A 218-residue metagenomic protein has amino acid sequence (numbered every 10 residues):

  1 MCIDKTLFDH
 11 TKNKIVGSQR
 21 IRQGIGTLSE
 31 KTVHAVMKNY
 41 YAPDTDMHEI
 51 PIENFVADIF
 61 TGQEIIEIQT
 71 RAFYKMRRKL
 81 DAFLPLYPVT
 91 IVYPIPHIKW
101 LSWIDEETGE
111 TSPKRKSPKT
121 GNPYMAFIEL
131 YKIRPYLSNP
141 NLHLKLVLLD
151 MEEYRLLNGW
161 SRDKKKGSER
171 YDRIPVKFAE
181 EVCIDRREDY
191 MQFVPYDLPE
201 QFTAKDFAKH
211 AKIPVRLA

Functional and structural regions predicted by a protein language model:
M1-P51, F55-V56: Acidic-basic catalytic patches of nuclease active cores, encompassing PD-(D/E)XK and other metal-cofactor nuclease
M37, A57-A72, M76, F83: Conserved catalytic cores of phosphodiester-cleaving nucleases, focusing on short active-site segments
M47-A57, K79-L80, K132-P135: Catalytic micro-motifs at enzyme active sites that drive phosphoryl/nucleotidyl and oxygen chemistry
T70-L148: Catalytic cores of nucleic-acid endonucleases
P113-D189: Long, low-complexity, charged/polar intrinsically disordered regions in eukaryotic proteins
R187-L198: Positively charged, polyanion-binding regions of nucleic-acid-associated proteins
L198-A211: Short acidic, hydrophobic short linear motifs in intrinsically disordered regions
I213-A218: Short amphipathic alpha-helical interaction segments
